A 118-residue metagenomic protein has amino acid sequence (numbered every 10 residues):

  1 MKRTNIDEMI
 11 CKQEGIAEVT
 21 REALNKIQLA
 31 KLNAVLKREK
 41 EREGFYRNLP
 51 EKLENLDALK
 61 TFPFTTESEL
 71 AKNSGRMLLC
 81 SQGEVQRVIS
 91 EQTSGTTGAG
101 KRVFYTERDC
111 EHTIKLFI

Functional and structural regions predicted by a protein language model:
M1-Q92, G98-L116: Nucleotide 5′-phosphate-binding alpha/beta core
